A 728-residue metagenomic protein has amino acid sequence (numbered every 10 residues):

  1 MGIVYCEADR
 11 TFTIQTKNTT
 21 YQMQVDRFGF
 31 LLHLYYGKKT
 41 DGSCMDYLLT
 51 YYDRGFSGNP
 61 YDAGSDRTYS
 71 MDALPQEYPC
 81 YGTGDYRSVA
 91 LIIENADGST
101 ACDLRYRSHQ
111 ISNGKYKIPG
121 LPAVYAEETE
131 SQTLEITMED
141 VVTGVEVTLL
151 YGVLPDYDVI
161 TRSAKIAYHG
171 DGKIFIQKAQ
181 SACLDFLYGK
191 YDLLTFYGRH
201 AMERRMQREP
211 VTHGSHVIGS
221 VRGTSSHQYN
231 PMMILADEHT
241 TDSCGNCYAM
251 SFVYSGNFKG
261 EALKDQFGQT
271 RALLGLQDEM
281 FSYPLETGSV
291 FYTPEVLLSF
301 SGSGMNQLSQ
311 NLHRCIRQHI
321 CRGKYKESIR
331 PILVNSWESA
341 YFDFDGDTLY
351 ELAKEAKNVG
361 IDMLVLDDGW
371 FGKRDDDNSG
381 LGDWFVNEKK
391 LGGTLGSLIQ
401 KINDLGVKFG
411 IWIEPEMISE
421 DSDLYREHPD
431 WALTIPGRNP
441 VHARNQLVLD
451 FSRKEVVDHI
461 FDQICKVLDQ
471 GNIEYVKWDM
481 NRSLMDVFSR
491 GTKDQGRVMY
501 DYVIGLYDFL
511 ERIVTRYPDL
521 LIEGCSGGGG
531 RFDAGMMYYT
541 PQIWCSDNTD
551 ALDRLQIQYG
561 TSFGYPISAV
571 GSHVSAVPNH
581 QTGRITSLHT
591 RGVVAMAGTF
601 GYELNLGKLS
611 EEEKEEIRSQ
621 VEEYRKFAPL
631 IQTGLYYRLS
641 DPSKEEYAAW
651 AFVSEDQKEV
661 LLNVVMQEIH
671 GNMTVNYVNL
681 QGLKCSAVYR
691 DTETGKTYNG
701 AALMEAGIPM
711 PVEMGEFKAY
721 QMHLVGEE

Functional and structural regions predicted by a protein language model:
Y5, R10-K17, Y21, L31-L263 (+2 more regions): Polysaccharide-binding surfaces and accessory modules of carbohydrate-active proteins
N18, A164, G288, V334 (+8 more regions): Conserved, mostly hydrophobic/aromatic
S70-K115, D242-G256, F300-K324, I361-D368 (+3 more regions): Glycine-rich, aromatic-flanked loop segments that form ligand/cofactor-binding clefts across common enzyme folds
S99-S108, Y283-G302, K718-V725: Short Pro-Gly-centered flexible turn/kink motifs
M233, D242, D641-K684: Carbohydrate-binding surface patches
Y325-D462, Y475: Aromatic-lined carbohydrate-binding/catalytic grooves of carbohydrate-active enzymes
G392-T394, R426-H428, A432-S587, T599 (+1 more regions): Active-site neighborhood of glycoside hydrolase catalytic domains
G700-E728: C-terminal beta-strand-rich structural cap/linker in extracellular carbohydrate-active enzymes
